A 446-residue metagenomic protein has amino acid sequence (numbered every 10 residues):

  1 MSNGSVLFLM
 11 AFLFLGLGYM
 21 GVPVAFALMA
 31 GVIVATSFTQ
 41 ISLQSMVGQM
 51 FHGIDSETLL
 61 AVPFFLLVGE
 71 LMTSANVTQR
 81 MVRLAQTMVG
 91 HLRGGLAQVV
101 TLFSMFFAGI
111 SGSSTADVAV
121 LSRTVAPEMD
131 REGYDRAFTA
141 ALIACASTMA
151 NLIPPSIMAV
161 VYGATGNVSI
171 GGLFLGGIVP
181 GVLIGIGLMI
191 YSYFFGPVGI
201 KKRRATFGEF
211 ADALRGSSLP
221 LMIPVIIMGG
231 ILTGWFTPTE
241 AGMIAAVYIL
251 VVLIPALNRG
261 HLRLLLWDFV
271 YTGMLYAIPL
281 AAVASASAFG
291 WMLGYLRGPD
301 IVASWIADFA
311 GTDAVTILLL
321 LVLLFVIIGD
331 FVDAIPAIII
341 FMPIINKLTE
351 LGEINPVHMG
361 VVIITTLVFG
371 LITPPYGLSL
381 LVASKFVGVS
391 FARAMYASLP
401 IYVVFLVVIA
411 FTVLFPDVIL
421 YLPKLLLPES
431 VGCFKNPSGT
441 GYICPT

Functional and structural regions predicted by a protein language model:
M1-T446: Alpha-helical transmembrane segments of multi-pass membrane transport proteins
